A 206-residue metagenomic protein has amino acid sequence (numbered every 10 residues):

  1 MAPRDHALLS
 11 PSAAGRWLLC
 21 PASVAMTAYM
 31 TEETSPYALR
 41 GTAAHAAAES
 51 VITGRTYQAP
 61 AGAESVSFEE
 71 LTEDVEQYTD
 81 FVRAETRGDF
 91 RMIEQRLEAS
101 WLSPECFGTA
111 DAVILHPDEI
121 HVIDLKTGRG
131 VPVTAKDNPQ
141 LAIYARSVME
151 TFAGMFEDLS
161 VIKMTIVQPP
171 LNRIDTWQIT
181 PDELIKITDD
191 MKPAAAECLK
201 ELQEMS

Functional and structural regions predicted by a protein language model:
M1-I120: Metal-dependent nuclease catalytic cores that hydrolyze phosphodiester bonds in DNA/RNA, characterized by
R87-M205: Mg2+/Mn2+-dependent nuclease catalytic core
